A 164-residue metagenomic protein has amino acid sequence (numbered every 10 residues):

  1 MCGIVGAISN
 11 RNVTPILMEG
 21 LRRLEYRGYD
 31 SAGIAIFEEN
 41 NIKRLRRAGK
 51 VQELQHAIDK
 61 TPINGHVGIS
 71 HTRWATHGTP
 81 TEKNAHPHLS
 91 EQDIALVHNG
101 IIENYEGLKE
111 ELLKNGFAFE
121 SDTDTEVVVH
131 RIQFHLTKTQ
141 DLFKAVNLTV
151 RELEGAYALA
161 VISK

Functional and structural regions predicted by a protein language model:
M1-K164: Conserved short alpha-helical segments that host acidic/polar catalytic motifs at enzyme active sites
